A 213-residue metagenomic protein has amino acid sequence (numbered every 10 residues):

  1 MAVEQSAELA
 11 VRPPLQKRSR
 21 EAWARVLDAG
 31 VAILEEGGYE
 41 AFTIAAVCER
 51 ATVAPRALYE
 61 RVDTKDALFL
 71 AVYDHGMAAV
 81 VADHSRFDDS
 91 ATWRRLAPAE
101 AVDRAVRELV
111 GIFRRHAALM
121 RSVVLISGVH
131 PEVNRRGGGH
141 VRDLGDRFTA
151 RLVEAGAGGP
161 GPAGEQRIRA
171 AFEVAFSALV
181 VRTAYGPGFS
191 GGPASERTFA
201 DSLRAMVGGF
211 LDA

Functional and structural regions predicted by a protein language model:
M1-E21, G156, P187-G188: N-terminal intrinsically disordered/low-complexity leader segments
S19-G30, V47, V72-V80: Generic hydrophobic, amphipathic alpha-helix propensity
R25, I33-A67, A71: Helix-turn-helix
L34, F69-G76, S127, G137-H140 (+1 more regions): Alpha-helical DNA-contacting segments of helix-turn-helix folds
T43, M120-V123, R135-R136, G161 (+1 more regions): Short, hydrophobic secondary-structure boundary micro-motifs
A67, A71, S85-R114, I168-F172 (+1 more regions): Hydrophobic alpha-helical connector segments
V81-S85, E100, G111-R115, R121-V124 (+4 more regions): Amphipathic alpha-helical packing segments from all-alpha helical-bundle domains
E154-R204: Hydrophobic/aromatic-rich alpha-helical bundle segments in the mid-to-C-terminal region
